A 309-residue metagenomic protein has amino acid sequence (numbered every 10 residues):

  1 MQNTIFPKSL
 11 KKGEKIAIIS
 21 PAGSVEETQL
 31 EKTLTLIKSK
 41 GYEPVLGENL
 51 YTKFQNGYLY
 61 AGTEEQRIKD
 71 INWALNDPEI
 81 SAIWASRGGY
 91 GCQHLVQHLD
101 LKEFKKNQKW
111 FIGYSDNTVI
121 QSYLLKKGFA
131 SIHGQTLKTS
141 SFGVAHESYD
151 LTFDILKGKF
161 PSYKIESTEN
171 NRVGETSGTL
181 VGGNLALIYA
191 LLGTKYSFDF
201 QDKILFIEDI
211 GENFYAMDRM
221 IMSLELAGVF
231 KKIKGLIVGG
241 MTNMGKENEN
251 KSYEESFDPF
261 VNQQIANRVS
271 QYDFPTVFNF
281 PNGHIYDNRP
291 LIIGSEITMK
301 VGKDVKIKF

Functional and structural regions predicted by a protein language model:
M1-E79: ATP/NTP phosphate-donor binding region
I5-G41, V144-G183: A short, flexible N-terminal coil/short beta segment enriched in small residues
I18, I83, D116, I188 (+2 more regions): Buried hydrophobic positions in well-ordered alpha/beta secondary-structure cores of metabolic enzymes
V45-E48, G113, I233-G240: Short internal beta-strands
Y60-N171, T176: Active-site histidine-anchored catalytic micro-motif
Y149-E225: ATP/pyrophosphate-binding catalytic subdomain of soluble kinases
D199-F260: Internal helical hairpin/lid segments
G240-F309: ATP/nucleoside-binding phosphotransfer catalytic cores, i.e., glycine-rich phosphate-binding loops
